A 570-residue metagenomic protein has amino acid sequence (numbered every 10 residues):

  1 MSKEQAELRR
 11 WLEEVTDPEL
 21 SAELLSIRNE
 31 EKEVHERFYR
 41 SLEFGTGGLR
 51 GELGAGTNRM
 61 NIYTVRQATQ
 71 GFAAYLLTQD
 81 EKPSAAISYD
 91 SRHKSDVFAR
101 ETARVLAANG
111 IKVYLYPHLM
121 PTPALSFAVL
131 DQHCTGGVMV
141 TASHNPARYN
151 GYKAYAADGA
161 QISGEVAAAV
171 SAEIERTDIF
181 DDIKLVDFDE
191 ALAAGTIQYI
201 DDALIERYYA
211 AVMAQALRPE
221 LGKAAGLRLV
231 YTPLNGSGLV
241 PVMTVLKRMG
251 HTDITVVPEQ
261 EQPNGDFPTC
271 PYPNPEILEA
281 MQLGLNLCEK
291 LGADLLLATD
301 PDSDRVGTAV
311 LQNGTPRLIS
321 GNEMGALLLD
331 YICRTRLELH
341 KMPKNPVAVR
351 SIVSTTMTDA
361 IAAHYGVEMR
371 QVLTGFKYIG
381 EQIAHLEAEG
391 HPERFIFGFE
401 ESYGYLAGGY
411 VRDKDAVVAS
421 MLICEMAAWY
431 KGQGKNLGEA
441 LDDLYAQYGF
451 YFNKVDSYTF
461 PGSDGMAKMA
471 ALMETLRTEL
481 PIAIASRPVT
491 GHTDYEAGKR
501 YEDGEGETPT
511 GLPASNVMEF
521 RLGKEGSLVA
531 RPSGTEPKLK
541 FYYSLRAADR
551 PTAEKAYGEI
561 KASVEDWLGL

Functional and structural regions predicted by a protein language model:
K3-T102, A191-L192, I197-G226, S237: An N-terminal, well-structured beta->alpha segment
W11, V15, E33-F38, L42 (+2 more regions): Gly/Ser/Thr-enriched, mixed-charge loops and adjacent short helices that form phosphate/oxyanion-binding elements
F38-N58, A142-N145, L229, P233-V245 (+4 more regions): Conserved phosphate/anionic-ligand binding catalytic regions in large, soluble enzymes, centered on
S84-D90, R228-Y231, L311, L406: Short glycine-rich or small-residue beta-strand-to-loop segments that form or flank ligand, phosphate, metal/Fe-S
A86-Y149, K247-T308: N-terminal small/polar loop signature for handling phosphorylated ligands or for N-terminal nucleophile
F98-L106, Y149-A156, V242, D304-M324 (+1 more regions): Short Gly/Thr/Asp-enriched flexible loops that form oxyanion-binding sites at enzyme active sites
Y155-L185, N322-N345, R350-I361, A416 (+1 more regions): Glycine-rich phosphate-binding loop plus the immediately following alpha-helix
E289, A293-L295, T315, T335-R531 (+3 more regions): Phosphate-binding and adjacent anionic-ligand microenvironments
